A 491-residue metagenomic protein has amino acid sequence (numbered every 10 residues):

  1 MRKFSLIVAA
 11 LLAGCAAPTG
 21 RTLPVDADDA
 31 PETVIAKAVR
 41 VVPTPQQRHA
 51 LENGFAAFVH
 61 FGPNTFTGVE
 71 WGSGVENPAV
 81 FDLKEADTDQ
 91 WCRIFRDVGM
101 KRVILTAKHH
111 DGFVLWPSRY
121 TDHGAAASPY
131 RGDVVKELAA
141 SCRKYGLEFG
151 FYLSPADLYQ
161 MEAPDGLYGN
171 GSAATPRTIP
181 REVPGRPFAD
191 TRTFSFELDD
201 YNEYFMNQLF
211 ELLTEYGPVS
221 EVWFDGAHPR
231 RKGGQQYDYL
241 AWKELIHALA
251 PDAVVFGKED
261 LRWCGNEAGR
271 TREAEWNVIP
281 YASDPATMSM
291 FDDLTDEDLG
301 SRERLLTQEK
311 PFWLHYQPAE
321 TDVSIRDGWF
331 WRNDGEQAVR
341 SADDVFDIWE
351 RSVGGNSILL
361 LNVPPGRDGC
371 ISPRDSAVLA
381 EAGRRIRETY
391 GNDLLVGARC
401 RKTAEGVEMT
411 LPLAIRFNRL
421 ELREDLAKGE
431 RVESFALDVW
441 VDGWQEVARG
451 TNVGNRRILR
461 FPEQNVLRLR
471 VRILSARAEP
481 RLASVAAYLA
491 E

Functional and structural regions predicted by a protein language model:
R2-I7: Sec-dependent signal peptide recognition, specifically the positively charged N-region followed immediately by
T19-F461, R472-A483, Y488-L489: Mature catalytic domains of secreted/periplasmic carbohydrate-active enzymes
Q464-V466: Extracellular Ig-like/FN3 beta-sandwich strand-entry sites
